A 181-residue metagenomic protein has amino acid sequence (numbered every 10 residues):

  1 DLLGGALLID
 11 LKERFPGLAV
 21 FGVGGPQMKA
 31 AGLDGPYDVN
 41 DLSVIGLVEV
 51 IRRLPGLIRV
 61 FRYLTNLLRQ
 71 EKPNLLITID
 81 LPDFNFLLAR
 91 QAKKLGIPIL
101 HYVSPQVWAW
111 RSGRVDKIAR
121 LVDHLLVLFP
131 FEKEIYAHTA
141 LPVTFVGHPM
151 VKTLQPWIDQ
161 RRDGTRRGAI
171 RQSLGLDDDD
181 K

Functional and structural regions predicted by a protein language model:
D1-L176: Active-site and donor-binding regions of nucleotide-sugar-utilizing enzymes
D177-K181: Conserved donor-binding/catalytic core segment of Leloir-type glycosyltransferases
